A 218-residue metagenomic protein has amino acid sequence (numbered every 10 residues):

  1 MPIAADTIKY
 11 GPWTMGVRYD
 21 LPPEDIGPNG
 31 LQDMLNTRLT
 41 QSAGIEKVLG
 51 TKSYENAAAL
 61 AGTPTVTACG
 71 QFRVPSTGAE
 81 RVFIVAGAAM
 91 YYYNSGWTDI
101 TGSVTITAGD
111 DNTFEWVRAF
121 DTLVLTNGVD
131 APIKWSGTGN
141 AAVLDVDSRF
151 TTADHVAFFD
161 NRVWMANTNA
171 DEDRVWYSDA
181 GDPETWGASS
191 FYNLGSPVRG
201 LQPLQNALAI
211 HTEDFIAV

Functional and structural regions predicted by a protein language model:
M1-T98, T151-V218: N-terminal beta-propeller domains
G96-A119: A broadly used, surface-exposed interaction patch
D99-V104, A142-D147, G187-A188: Beta-propeller fold detector
V104-D110, D147-A153, G195: Short coil/turn segments at the loop-to-beta-strand junctions that recur within blades of beta-propeller repeat folds
D111-V146: Hydrophobic or amphipathic alpha-helical targeting/insertion segments
